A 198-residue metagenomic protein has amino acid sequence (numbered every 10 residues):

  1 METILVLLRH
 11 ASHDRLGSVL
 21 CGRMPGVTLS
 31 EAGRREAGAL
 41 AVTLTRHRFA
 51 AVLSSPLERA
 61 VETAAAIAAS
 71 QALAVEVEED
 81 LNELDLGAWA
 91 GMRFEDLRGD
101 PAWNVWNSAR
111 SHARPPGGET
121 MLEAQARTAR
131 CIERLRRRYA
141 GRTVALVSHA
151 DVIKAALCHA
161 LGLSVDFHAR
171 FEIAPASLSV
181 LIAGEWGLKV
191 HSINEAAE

Functional and structural regions predicted by a protein language model:
M1-T3, L84-E95, R137, R142-T143 (+1 more regions): Acidic, low-complexity terminal tails and accessory targeting/binding regions of phosphate-metabolizing enzymes
I4-H10, L146: Short, hydrophobic/glycine-enriched beta-strand segments
L8, S12-Q71: Active-site-proximal alpha-helix that buttresses catalytic centers in soluble enzyme cores
H13, V152-I153: Short active-site segment of divalent metal-dependent hydrolases/proteases that encodes the spacing between
G38-T45, Q125, A129-R137: Generic structural signal for well-ordered alpha-helical scaffold segments
H47-D80, I182-E198: Conserved histidine-centered catalytic loops in small-molecule metabolism enzymes
S54-S55, A126, V147-S148: Short beta-strand scaffold positions
S70-A129, I182, K189-S192: Phosphate-handling substructures
